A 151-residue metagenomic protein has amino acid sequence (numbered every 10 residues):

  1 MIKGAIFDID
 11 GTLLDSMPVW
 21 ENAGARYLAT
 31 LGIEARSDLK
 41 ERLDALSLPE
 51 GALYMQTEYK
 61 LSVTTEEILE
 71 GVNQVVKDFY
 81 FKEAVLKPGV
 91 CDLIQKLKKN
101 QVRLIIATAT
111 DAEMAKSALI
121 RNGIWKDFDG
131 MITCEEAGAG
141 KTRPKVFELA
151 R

Functional and structural regions predicted by a protein language model:
M1, A84, A109, A150-R151: Short intrinsically disordered, low-complexity coil segments enriched in acidic
I2-C91, K96, N100, E113: N-terminal helical cap/lid subdomain that shapes the substrate entry/recognition surface in HAD-like hydrolases
T12, S16, T108, T133: Ser/Thr-centric signal marking residues that sit in or immediately flank functional binding/regulatory motifs
I105, D111-R151: Substrate-recognition "cap/lid" segment bordering the active-site pocket of phosphatases
